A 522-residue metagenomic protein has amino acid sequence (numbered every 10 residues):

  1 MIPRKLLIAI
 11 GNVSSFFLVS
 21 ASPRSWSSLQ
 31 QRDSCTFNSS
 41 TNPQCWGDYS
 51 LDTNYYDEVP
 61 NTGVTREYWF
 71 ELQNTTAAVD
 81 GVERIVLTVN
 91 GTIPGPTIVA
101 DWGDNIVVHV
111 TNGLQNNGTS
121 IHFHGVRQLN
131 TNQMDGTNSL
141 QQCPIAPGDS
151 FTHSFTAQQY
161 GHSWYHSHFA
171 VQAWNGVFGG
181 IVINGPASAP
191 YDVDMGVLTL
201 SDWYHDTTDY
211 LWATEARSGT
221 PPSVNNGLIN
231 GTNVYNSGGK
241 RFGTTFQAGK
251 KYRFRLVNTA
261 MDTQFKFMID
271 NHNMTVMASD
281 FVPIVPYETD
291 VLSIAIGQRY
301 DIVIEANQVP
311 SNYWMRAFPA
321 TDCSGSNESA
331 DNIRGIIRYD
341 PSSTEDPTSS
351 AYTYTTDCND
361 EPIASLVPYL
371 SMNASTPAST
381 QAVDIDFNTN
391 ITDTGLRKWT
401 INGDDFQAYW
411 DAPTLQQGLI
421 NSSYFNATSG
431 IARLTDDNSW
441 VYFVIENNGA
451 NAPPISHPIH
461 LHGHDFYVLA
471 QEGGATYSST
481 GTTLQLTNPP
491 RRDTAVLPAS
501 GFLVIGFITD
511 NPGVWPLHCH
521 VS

Functional and structural regions predicted by a protein language model:
M1-S28: Fungal secretory targeting signals
L18-P147, D192-V193, T220-Y252, P377-D386 (+1 more regions): N-terminal, post-signal-peptide metal-ligating segments of extracellular/periplasmic oxidoreductases, dominated by
F70, V108, I121, S167 (+8 more regions): Divalent metal-coordination and catalytic microenvironments
G81-E83, N117-H124, R255, T263-D270 (+2 more regions): Short, hydrophobic/aromatic beta-strand segments
V110-Q115, L256-A260, I445-G449: Asparagine-centered strand-capping/turn motif at beta-strand->loop junctions
Q115-N116, Q128, S139-V193, L292-T344 (+2 more regions): Extracellular/periplasmic metallocenter environments
N130-Q142, M277-D290, D331-R334, P377-S522: Active-site pocket scaffolds in enzymes
N132-S139, C143-A146, T199, Y204 (+2 more regions): Histidine- and aromatic-rich segments of cupredoxin/plastocyanin-like copper-binding domains
